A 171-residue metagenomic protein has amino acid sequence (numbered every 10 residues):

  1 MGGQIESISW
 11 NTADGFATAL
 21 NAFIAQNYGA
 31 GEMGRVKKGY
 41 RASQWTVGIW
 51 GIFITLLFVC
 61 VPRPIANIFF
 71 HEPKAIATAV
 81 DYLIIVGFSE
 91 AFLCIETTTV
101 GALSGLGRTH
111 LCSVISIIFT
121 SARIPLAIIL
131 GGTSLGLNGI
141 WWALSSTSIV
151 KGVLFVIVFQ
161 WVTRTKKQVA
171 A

Functional and structural regions predicted by a protein language model:
M1-L56, C60-V61, L93-I115: Small-residue-rich hydrophobic transmembrane alpha-helices
G3-E6, W50, I118-A122, T147-K151: Transmembrane alpha-helical core residues of multi-pass small-molecule transporters, especially secondary transporters
D14, F69, P73, Y82-I85 (+3 more regions): Short, well-ordered coil↔helix boundary/capping segments
L20, T78, G87, T99 (+1 more regions): Hydrophobic alpha-helical segments typical of transmembrane helices and their membrane-interface/capping positions
I24-S89, L130-A171: Short alpha-helical transmembrane segments in multi-pass integral membrane proteins
A122-G131: Transmembrane alpha-helical segments of integral membrane proteins
